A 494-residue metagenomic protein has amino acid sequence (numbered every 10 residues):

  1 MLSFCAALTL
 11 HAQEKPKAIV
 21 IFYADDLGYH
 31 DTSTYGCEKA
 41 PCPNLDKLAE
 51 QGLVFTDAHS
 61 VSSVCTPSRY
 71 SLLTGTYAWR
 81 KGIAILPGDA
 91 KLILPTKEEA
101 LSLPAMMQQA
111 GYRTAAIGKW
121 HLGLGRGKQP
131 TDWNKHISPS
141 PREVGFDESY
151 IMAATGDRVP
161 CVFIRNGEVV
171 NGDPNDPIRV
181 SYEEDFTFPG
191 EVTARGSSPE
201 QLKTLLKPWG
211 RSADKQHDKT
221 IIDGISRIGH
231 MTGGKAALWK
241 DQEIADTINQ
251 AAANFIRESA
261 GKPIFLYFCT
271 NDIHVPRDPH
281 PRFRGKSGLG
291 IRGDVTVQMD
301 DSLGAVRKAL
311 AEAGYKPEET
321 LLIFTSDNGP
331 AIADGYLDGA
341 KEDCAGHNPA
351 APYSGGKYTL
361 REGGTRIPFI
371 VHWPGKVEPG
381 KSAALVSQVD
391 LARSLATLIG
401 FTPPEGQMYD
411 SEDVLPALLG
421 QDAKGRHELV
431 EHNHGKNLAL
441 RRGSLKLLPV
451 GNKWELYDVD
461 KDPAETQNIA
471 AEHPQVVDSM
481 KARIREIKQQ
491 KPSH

Functional and structural regions predicted by a protein language model:
M1-A7: Bacterial N-terminal signal peptides
L10-E455, P463-H494: Formylglycine-dependent sulfatase
